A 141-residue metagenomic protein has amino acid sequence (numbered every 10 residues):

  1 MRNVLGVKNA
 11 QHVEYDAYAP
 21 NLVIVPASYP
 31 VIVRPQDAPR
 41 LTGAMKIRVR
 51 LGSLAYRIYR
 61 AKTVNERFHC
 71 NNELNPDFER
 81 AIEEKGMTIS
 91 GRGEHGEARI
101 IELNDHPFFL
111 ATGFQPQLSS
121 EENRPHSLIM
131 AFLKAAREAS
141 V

Functional and structural regions predicted by a protein language model:
N3-V141: Amide-donor transfer/coupling interface in amidating biosynthetic enzymes
